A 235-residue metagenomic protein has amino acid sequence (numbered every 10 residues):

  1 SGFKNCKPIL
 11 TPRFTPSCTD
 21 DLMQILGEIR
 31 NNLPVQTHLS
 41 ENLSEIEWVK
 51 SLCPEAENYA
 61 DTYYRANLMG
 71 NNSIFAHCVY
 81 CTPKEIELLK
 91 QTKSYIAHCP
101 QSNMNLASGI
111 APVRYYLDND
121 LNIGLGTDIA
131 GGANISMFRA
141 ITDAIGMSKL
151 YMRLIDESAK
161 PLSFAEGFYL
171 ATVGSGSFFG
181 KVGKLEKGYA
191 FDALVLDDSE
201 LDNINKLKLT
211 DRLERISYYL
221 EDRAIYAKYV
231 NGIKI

Functional and structural regions predicted by a protein language model:
S1-A76: Metal-coordinating catalytic core of metallo-dependent amide/deamination hydrolases
L10, L26, H38, Y63 (+7 more regions): Conserved, mostly hydrophobic/aromatic
F14-P16, E41-L43, V79-C81, P100-S102 (+1 more regions): Active-site-proximal loop/turn and secondary-structure-junction residues that shape catalytic pockets, frequently
I29-P34, L68-N71, L88-A97, D118-I123: Glycine-enriched alpha-helix->loop->beta-strand junction motifs that scaffold or abut catalytic
R65-L68, N72, R114-D202: His/Asp/Glu-enriched, well-ordered alpha-helical/loop segment that forms or immediately abuts the divalent-metal
F75, P83, N103-I110, N134-I135: C-terminal active-site-proximal or functional interface alpha/beta core segments in diverse enzymes
C81-K93, C99-M104: Long hydrophobic segments that form regular secondary structure
A190-I235: C-terminal cap of metal-dependent C-N hydrolases
